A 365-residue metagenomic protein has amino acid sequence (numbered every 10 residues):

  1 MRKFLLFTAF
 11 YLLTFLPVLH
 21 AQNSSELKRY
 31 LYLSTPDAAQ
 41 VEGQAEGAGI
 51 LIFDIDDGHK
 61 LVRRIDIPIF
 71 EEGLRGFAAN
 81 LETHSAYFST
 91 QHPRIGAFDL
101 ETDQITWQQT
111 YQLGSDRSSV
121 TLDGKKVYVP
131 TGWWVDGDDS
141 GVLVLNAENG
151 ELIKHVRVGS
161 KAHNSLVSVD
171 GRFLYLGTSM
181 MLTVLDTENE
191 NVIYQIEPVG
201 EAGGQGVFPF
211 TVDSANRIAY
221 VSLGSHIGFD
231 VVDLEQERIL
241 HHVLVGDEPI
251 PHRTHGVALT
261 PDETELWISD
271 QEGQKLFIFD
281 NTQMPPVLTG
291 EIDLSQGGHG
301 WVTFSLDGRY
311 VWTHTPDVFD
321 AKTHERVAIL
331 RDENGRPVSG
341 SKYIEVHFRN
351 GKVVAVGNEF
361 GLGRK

Functional and structural regions predicted by a protein language model:
M1-F4: Positively charged n-region of N-terminal signal peptides that target proteins for export
L6-F7, T121: General helical structural elements
F7-P17: Bacterial N-terminal signal peptides
Q22-K365: Predominantly soluble domains enriched in secretory-pathway, periplasmic, or organellar proteins
